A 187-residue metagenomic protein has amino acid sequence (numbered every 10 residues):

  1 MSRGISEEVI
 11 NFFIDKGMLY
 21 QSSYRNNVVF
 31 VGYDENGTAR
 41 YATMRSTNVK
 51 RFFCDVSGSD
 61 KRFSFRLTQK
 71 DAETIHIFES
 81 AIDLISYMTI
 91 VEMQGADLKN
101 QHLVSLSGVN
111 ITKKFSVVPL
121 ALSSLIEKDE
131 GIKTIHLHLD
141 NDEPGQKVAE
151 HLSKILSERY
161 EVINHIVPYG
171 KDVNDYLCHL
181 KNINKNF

Functional and structural regions predicted by a protein language model:
M1-D60, R66: Basic, glycine-enriched DNA-binding surface that flanks or lies within the catalytic cores of DNA
S23-R25, K70, L98, E130: A generic fold-level signal
T47, V56-R62, T68-Q69, S107-L120: Flexible internal linker/loop segments at domain or repeat junctions
Q69-I75: A short, charged/proline- and glycine-enriched loop that marks the coil->beta-strand transition at the N-terminal
I75-I77, H136: Conserved beta-strand elements of the Class I
E79-S80, N141: Helix N-cap/beta->alpha junction signal
I82-S86: Short amphipathic alpha-helical face segments that pack within enzyme cores and frequently flank/anchor catalytic
T89-F187: TOPRIM fold recognition
